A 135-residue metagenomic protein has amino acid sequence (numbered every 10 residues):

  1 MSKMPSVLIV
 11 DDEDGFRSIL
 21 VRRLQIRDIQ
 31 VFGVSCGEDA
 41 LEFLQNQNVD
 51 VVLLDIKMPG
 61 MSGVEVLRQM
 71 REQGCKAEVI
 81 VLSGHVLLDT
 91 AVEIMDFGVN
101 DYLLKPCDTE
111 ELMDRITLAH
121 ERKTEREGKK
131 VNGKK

Functional and structural regions predicted by a protein language model:
D14-F32: Two-component/phosphorelay signaling modules centered on CheY-like receiver
S35-D39, S62-E65: Acidic catalytic/metal-coordinating carboxylates
E42, V64-C75: Short amphipathic alpha-helix used as the core "switch/output" element in two-component signaling
Q47-L53: Active-site beta3 strand of CheY-like receiver
M58: Receiver (REC) domain active-site loop signature in two-component systems and cognate sites in sensor histidine kinases
C107-T117: C-terminal output helix
